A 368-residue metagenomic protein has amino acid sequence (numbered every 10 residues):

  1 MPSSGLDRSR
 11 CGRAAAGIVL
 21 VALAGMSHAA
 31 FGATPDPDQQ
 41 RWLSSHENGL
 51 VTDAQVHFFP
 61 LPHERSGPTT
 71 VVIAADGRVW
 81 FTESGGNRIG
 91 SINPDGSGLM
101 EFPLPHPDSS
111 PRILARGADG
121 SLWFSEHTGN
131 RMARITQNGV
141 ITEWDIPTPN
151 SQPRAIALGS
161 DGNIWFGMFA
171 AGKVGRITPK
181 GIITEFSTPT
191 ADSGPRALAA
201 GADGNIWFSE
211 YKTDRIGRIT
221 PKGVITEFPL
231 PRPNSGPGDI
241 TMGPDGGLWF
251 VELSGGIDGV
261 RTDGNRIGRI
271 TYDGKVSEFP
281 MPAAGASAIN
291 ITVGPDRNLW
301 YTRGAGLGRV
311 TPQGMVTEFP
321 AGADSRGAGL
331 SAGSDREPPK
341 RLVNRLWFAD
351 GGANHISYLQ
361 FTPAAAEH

Functional and structural regions predicted by a protein language model:
H46-H63: A short helix->beta-strand "capping" segment at the edge of beta-propeller domains
P60-E64, P103-H106, D145-P149, S187-T190 (+3 more regions): Surface loop/turn motifs at the tips and blade-to-blade linkers of beta-strand repeat domains
G67, G85, S110, T128 (+8 more regions): Beta-rich catalytic cores
I73-D76, R116-D119, L158-D161, A200-D203 (+3 more regions): Residue-level detector of Asp-centered blade-edge/turn motifs that repeat once per structural unit in beta-propeller
V79-G85, L122-T128, I164-A170, I206-K212 (+3 more regions): Conserved beta-strand positions in repeat-built beta-propeller and related beta-rich domains
N87-S91, N130-R134, G172-G175, D214-R218 (+3 more regions): A short loop-to-beta-strand structural motif that recurs across blades of beta-propeller domains
N93-S97, I135-V140, I177-I182, I219-V224 (+3 more regions): Short loop/turn segments that connect beta-strands within beta-propeller blades
G329-H368: Blade-level signature of beta-propeller repeat domains, shared across WD40, Kelch, NHL, RCC1 and BNR/Asp-box propellers
